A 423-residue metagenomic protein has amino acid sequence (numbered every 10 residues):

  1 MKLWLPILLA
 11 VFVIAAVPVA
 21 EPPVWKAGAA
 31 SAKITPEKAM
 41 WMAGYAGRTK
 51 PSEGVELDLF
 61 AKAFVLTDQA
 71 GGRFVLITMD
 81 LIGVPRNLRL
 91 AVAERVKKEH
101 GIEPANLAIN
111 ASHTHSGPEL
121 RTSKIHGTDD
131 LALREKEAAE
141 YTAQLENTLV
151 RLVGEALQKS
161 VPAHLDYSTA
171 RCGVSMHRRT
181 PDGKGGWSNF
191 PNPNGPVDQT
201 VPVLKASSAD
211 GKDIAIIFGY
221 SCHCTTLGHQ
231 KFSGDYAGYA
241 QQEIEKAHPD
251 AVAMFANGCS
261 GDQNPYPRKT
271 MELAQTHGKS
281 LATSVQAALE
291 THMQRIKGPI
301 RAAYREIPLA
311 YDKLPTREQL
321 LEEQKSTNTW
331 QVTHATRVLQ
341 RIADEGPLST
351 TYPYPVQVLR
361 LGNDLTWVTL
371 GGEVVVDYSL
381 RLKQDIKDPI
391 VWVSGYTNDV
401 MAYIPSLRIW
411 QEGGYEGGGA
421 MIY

Functional and structural regions predicted by a protein language model:
K2, I7-P23: Bacterial Sec-dependent signal peptides at the C-terminal "C-region" and cleavage site
E21-N110, T114-V252, A256-T276, L289 (+1 more regions): Conserved beta-alpha junction segments in alpha/beta enzyme cores
L281: Anionic-ligand-binding alpha/beta catalytic cores of soluble enzymes and soluble regulatory domains that recognize
